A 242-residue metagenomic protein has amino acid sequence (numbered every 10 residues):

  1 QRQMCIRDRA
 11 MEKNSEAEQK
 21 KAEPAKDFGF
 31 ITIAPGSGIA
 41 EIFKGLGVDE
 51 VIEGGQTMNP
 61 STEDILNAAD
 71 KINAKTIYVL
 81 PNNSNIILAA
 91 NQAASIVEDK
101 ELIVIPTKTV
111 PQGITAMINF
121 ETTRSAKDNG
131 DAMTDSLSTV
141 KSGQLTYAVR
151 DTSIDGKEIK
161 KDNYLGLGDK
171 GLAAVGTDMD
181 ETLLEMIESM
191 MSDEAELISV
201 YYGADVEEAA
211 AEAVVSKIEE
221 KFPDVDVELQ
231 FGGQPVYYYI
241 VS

Functional and structural regions predicted by a protein language model:
R2-I6: Short, small-residue-biased leader/transition segments that mark boundaries at the very start of proteins
R7-E16, T109, V206, F231-Y239: Short proline/glycine- and acidic-rich turn/helix-capping motifs at secondary-structure junctions
M11, K20-F28, G36-I52, K161-A173 (+1 more regions): Gly-rich Lys/Arg/Thr-decorated short loops/hinges at beta-loop-alpha junctions or inter-strand turns that position
K26-F30, P35-D135: Conserved structured catalytic cores and adjacent interaction surfaces of nucleotide-binding/hydrolyzing enzymes
A93, V110-I187: Internal, active-site/partner-interface "lid" segment
K100-Q112, F222-V236: Conserved phosphate-binding/catalytic loops in two-lobed NTP-binding clefts
A148, D193-Y202, F222-G232: Flexible, glycine/charged-enriched surface loops at secondary-structure junctions
I159-D180, E188, S192-V214, I240-S242: Glycine-rich phosphate/diphosphate-binding loops and the adjacent beta-loop-alpha structural elements that coordinate
